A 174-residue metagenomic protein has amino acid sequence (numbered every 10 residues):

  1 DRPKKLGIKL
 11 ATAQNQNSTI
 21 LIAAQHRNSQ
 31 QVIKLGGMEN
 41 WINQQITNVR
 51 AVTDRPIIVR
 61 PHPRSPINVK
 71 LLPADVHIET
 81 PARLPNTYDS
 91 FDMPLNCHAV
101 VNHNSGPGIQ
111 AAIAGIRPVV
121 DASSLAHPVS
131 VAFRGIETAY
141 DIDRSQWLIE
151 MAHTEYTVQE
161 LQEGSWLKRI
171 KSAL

Functional and structural regions predicted by a protein language model:
D1-N17, P128-L174: Leloir-type glycosyltransferase catalytic cores
N17-S29, P61-P63, S123: Short loop/turn segments at strand-loop or loop-helix junctions that form parts of catalytic or ligand-binding pockets
T19, P56, H98-A99: Structural motif
S29-V32, S65-V69, I109-Q110, H127-S130: Short catalytic/ligand-binding loop motif for oxyanion handling, primarily in non-cytosolic enzymes, centered on
V32-N40: Glycine- and acidic-residue-enriched helix-capping/strand-helix junction motifs
N43-L84: Catalytic donor nucleotide-activated moiety binding site of glycosyltransferases and closely related
K70-Y88, I116-P118, S130-T138: Active-site regions of enzymes building and remodeling cell-envelope glycoconjugates
N86-A132: A donor-sugar binding/catalytic signature common to diverse glycosyltransferases and related nucleotide-sugar
